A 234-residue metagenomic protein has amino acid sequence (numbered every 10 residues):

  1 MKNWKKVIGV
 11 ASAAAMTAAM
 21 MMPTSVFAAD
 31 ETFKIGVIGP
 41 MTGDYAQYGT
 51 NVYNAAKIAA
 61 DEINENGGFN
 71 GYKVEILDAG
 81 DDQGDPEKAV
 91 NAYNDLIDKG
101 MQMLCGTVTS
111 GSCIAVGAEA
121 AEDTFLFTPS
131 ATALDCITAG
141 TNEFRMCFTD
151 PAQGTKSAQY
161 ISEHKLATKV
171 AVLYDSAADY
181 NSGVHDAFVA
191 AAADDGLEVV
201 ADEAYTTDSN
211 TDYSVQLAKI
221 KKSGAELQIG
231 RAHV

Functional and structural regions predicted by a protein language model:
M1-A11: Bacterial Sec-dependent N-terminal signal peptides
S12-M20: Bacterial N-terminal signal peptides
M20-T32: Sec-dependent signal peptide cleavage junction
A29-D30, Y53-L77, A193-E198: Signal peptide-proximal N-terminal region of secreted/periplasmic/extracellular or secretory-lumen proteins
T32-Y53, T107-V108, K169-D175: Short beta-strand segments enriched in small/hydrophobic residues
Q47-N54, N66-C136, Y205-Y213: Beta-alpha junction/loop-to-helix N-cap segments that form part of ligand/metal-binding clefts
E143-A204, E226-L227: An alpha-beta-alpha
A232-V234: Conserved small/polar residues in nucleotide/adenosyl-binding loops
